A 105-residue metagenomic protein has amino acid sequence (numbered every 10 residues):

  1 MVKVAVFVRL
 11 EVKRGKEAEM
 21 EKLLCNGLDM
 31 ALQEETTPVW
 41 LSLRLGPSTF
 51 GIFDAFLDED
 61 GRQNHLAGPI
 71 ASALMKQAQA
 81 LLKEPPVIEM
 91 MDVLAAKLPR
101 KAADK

Functional and structural regions predicted by a protein language model:
V2, E11, P38-T49, A73-K105: Glycine-rich beta-strand-turn "strand-cap" elements at beta-sheet edges
V4-V6: Hydrophobic core residues within well-ordered beta-strands of beta-rich domains
V8, M20, W40: GIY-YIG nuclease signature motif recognition
R9-E11, F53-A55: Short hydrophobic/aromatic beta-strand micro-patches that form the beta-sheet surface supporting nucleotide- or nucleic
E11-E21: Short, surface-exposed ligand-recognition loops at beta-strand->loop->(often short) alpha-helix junctions that present
K13-G15, L45, L57-E59: Short coil/turn motifs at secondary-structure junctions
N26-V39, A55-E89: An amphipathic, aromatic/His-enriched active-site/gating alpha helix that lines ligand/cofactor pockets
